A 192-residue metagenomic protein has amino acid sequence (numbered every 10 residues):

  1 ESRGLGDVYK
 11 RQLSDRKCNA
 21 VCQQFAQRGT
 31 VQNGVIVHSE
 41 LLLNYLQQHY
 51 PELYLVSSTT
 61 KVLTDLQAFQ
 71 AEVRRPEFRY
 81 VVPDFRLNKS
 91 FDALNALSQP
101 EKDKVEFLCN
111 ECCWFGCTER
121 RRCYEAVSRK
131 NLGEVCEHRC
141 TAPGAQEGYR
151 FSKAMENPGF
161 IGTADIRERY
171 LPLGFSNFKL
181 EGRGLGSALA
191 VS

Functional and structural regions predicted by a protein language model:
E1, H49-P51, Q99-E101: Short, structurally constrained coil/turn elements that cap an alpha-helix or connect an alpha-helix to the following
E1, V35-V37, E156-I161: Short, exposed beta-strand "edge-strand" segments with a Pro/Gly-rich flavor and a Y/T-containing core
E1-Y9: Single conserved hydrophobic/aromatic residue that forms the stacking wall/gate of nucleotide- or nucleobase-binding
G6-D7, I36-V37, K179: Short beta-strand segments at enzyme active-site cores
K10-V73: N-terminal active-site wall of soluble small-molecule enzyme domains
Y54-A190: Catalytic alpha/beta core domains of metabolic enzymes, predominantly
